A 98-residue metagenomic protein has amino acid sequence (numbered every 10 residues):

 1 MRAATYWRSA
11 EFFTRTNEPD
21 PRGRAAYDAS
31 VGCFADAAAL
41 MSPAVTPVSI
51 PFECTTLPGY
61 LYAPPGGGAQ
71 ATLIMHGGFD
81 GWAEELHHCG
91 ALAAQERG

Functional and structural regions predicted by a protein language model:
M1, G67-Q70, R97: Hydrophobic/basic alpha-helical segments enriched in Actinobacteria
M1-A37: Alpha-helical protein-protein interaction scaffolds
G23-G67: N-terminal cap/lid segment of alpha/beta-hydrolase-fold proteins
T55-L57, A71, H87: Extracytoplasmic/lumenal soluble domains of exported proteins with redox or metal-associated functions
A63, A69-G78: Short beta-strand element of the alpha/beta-hydrolase
F79-A91: The serine-hydrolase catalytic nucleophile loop
G90-G98: Active-site machinery of serine-nucleophile hydrolases
